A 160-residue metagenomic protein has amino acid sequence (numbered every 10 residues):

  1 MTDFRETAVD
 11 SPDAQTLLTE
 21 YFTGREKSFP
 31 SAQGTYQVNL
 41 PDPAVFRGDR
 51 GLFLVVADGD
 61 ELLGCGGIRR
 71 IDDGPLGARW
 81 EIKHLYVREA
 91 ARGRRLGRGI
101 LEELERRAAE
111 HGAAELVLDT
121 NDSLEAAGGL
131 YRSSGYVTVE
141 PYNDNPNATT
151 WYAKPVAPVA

Functional and structural regions predicted by a protein language model:
T2-R79, K83, R88-E89, L101-E103 (+3 more regions): Acetyl-CoA-dependent GNAT
P12, R94, E125: Loop/helix-junction capping segments adjacent to catalytic residues or to phosphate/diphosphate-binding pockets
E20, A114-G135, E140-A160: C-terminal "cap" of GNAT-fold acetyltransferases
D60, R95-G97, G112: Conserved G/P- and acidic residue-centered "switch" motifs that form tight phosphate/ATP-binding loops in soluble
R88-A90, R94, D122: Active-site acidic-Proline motif in GNAT/NAT acetyltransferases
G93, R106-E110, S133, V137: Conserved amphipathic alpha-helical interaction elements at protein-protein interfaces in regulatory, energy-coupling
